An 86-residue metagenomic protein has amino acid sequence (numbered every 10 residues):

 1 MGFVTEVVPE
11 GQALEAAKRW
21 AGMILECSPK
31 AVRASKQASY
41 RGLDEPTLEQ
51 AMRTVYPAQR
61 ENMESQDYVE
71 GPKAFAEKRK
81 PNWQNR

Functional and structural regions predicted by a protein language model:
M1-F3, R79: Active-site-proximal glycine-rich helix-loop-beta segment
V4-Q50, W83-R86: C-terminal long alpha-helix characteristic of the crotonase
A17, A21, Y56, P72: Short amphipathic alpha-helical/adjacent loop interface patches that line ligand and macromolecule-binding sites
A34, V55-A58, E70-G71: Hydrophobic alpha-helical segments typical of transmembrane helices and their membrane-interface/capping positions
A38-G42, P57-M63: Helix-loop "lid/cap" segments that line or gate small-molecule binding pockets
D67-Y68, A74: Interdomain hinge/lid region at the active-site interface of Rossmann-like NAD(P)-dependent oxidoreductases
K73-R86: Terminal low-complexity tails and localization/encapsulation signals of metabolic enzymes
